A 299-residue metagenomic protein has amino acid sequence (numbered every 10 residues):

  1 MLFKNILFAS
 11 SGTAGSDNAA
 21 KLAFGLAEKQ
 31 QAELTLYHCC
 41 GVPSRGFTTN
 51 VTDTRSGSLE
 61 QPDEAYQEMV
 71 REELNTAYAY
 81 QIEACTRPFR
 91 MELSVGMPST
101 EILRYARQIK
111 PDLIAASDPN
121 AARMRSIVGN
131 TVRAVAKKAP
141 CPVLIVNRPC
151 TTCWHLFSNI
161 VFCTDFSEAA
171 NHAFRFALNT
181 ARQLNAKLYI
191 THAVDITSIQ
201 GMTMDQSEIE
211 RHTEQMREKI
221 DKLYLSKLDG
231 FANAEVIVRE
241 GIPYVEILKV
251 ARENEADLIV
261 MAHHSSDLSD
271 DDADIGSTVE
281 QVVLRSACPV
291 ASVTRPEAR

Functional and structural regions predicted by a protein language model:
M1, G41-S44, E60-E64, T76-I114 (+2 more regions): Structural beta-alpha unit
M1-G57, S158-Q206, D229, N233 (+1 more regions): Small/aliphatic-rich secondary-structure junction motif
L2, G25, K29, S99-C153 (+1 more regions): Gly/Ser-rich helix-loop-strand patches that form or flank binding pockets for ribonucleotide-derived cofactors
A19, A173, M216-I220, T278: Hydrophobic alpha-helical membrane-association signature
F24, A79, R133, L178 (+2 more regions): Active-site phosphate/pyrophosphate- and oxyanion-stabilizing loops and adjacent acidic/basic residues in soluble
T35-Y37, R90-S94, L144, Y189-T191 (+2 more regions): General small-molecule cofactor/ligand-binding pocket signal
S56-E72, S207-M216: A short acidic, glycine-rich active-site loop that binds or catalyzes chemistry on phosphate/adenosine moieties
K187-L258, A273: Structured core of small recognition/catalytic domains
